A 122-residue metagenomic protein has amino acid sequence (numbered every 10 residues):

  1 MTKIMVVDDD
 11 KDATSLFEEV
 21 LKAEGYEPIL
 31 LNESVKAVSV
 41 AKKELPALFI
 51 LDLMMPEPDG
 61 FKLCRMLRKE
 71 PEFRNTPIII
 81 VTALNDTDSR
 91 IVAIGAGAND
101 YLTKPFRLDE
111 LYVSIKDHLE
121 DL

Functional and structural regions predicted by a protein language model:
T14, M55-P56, R65, R74 (+2 more regions): The feature encodes the CheY-like receiver
S15-A23: Charged docking surfaces used in two-component/phosphorelay signaling
G25-N32, V40: Short hydrophobic/Thr-rich beta-strand motif most characteristic of the beta2 strand and flanking loop of CheY-like
E44-I50: Active-site beta3 strand of CheY-like receiver
F106-I115: C-terminal output helix
